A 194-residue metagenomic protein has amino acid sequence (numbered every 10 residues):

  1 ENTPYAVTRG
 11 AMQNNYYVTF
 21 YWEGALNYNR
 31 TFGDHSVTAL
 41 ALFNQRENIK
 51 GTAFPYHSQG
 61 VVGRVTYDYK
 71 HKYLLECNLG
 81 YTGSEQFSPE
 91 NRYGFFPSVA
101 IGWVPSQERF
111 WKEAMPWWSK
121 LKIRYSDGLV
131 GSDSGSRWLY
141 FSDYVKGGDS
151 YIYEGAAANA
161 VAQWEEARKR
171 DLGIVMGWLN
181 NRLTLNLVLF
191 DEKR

Functional and structural regions predicted by a protein language model:
E1-R194: Extracellular/periplasmic, surface-exposed regions of secreted and cell-surface proteins
